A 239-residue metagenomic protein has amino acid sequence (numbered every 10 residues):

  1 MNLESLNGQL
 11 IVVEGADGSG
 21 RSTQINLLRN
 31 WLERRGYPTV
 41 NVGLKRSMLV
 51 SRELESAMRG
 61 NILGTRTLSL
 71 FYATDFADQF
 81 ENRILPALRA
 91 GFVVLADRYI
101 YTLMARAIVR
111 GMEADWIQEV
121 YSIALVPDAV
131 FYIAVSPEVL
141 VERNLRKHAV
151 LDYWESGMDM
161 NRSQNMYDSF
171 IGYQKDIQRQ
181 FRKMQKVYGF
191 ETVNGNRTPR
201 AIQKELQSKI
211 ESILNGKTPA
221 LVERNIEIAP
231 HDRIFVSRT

Functional and structural regions predicted by a protein language model:
M1-E4, R29, L145-T239: NTP-dependent small-molecule kinase module
N2-N30: Walker A (P-loop) phosphate-binding motif
L10-V13, V93, V130: Hydrophobic "anchor" residues on beta-strands that sit immediately upstream of conserved functional sites
S22-N26, M48-R52, I171-R179: Short, surface-exposed alpha-helical segments at coil->helix boundaries
W31-L125: ATP-dependent small-molecule kinase phosphotransfer cores that center on conserved nucleotide phosphate-binding segments
V40, A129, E191-V193: Structural signal for short hydrophobic segments within the conserved structured cores of catalytic domains across
R46-M48, I100-Y101, V135-V141, P199: Conserved nucleotide-binding/hydrolysis micro-motifs of P-loop NTPases
L103-D176: A glycine- and Lys/Arg-enriched "phosphate-lid" helix/loop adjacent to the NTP-binding pocket of small-molecule kinases
